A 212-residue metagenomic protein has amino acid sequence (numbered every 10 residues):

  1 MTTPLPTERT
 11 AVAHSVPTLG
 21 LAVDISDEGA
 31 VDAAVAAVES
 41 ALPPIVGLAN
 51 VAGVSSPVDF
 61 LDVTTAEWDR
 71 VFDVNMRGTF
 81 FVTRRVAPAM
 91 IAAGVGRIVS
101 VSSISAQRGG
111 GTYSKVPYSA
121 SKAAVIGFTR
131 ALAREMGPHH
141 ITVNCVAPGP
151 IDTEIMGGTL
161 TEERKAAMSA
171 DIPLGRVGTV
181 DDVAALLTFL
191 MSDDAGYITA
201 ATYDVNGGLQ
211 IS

Functional and structural regions predicted by a protein language model:
A22-A33, T65, D181-D182: The beta1-alpha1 cofactor-binding region of Rossmann-like NAD(H)/NADP(H)-dependent oxidoreductases
D59-F60, E67-F72, R164-M168: Substrate-binding pocket helix/loop in short-chain dehydrogenase/reductase
T83, S121, T129: Active-site helix of classical SDR
P88, R130, R134-E135, G196: Alpha-helical segment proximal to the catalytic Tyr-Lys
S103: Residue(s) in the substrate-gating loop at a strand-loop-helix junction that position the organic substrate next
G137, T142, I198-A200: Short, small/polar-rich loop/turn modules that mediate ligand/substrate recognition or access, typified
T188, T199-S212: Short C-terminal tail/terminal secondary-structure segment of NAD(P)H-dependent dehydrogenase/reductase domains
